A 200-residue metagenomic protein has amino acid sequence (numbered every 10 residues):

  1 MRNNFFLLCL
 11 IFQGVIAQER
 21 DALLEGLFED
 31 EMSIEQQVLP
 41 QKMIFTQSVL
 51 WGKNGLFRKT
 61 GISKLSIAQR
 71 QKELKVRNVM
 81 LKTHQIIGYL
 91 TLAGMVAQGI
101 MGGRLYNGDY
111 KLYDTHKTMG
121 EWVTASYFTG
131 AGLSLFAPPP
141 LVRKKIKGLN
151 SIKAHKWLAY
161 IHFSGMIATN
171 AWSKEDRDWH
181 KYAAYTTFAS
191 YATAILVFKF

Functional and structural regions predicted by a protein language model:
M1-E19: Bacterial Sec-dependent N-terminal signal peptides
R2-N3, C9, E25, K42 (+4 more regions): Generic intrinsically disordered, low-complexity segments enriched for polar/acidic and small residues
F6-L7, L24, S33, M119 (+2 more regions): Low-complexity, compositionally biased segments
V15-D114, L133-K147: N-terminal targeting leaders of membrane proteins
R77-Y106, T115-P138, K153-K174, H180-F200: Hydrophobic alpha-helical membrane-anchor/signal-helix detector
I146-A154: Juxtamembrane helix-capping/reentrant segments at transmembrane boundaries
